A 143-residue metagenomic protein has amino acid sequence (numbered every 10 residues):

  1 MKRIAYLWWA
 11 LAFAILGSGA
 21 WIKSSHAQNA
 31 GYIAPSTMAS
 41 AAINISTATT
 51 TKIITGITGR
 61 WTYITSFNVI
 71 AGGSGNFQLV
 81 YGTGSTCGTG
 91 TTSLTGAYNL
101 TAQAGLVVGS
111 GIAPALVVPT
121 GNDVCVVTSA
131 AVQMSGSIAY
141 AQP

Functional and structural regions predicted by a protein language model:
M1-Q28: Sec-dependent, cleavable N-terminal signal peptides
N29-P143: Beta-strand-centric surfaces of beta-sandwich/beta-rich domains
